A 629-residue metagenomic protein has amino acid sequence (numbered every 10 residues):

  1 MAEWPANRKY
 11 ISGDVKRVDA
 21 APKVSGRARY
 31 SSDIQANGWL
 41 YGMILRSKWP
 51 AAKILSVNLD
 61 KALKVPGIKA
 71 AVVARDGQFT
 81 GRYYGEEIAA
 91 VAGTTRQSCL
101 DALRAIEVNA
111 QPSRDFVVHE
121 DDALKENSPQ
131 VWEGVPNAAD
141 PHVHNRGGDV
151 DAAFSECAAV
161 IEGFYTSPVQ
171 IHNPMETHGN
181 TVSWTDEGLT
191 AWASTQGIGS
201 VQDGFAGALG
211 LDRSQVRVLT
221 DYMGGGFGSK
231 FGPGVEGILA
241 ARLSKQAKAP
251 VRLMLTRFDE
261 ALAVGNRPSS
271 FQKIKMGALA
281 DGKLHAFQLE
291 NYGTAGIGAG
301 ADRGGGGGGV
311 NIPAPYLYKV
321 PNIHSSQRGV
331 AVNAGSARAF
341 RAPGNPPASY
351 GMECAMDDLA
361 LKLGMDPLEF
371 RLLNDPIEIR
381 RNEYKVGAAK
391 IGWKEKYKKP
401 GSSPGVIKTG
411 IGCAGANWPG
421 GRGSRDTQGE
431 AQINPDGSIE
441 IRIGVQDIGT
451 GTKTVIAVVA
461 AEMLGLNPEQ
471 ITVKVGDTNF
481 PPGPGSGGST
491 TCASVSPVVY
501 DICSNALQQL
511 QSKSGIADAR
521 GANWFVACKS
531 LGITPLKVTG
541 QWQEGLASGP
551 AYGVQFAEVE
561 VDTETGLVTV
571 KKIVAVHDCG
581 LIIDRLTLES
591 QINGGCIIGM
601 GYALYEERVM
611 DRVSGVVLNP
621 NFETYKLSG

Functional and structural regions predicted by a protein language model:
M1-H577: Structural alpha/beta core scaffold segments of enzyme domains
A105-I106, L586-S590: Short Gly/aromatic-enriched secondary-structure transition segments
D149-C157, S424, E607-G629: Glycine-rich active-site loop/lid that clamps phosphate-bearing ligands
G580-D584: Cytochrome P450 core scaffold surrounding the K-helix E-X-X-R motif and the conserved "meander" helix-loop region
G594: N-terminal glycine-rich beta->alpha transition that marks the start or flank of a dinucleotide-binding site
